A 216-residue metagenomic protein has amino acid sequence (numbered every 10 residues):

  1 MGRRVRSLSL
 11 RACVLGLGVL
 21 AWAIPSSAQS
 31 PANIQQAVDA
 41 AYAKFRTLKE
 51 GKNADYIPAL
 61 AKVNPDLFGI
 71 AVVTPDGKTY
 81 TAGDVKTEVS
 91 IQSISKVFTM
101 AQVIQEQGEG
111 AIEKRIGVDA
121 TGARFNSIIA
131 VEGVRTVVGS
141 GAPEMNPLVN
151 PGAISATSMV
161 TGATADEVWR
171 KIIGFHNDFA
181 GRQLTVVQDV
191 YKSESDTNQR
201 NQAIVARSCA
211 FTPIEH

Functional and structural regions predicted by a protein language model:
M1-V14: Bacterial N-terminal signal peptides that target proteins for export
R11-A23: Bacterial N-terminal signal peptides
I24-A28: Signal peptide processing junction and immediate N-terminal pro/mature segment of secreted/exported proteins
Q29-I70: Beta-lactamase-like hydrolase cores
S30-A40, L48-E50, V103-E215: Active-site-adjacent helix/loop patches that line small-molecule binding or acyl-intermediate pockets
A61-V73, T79-V89, I112-I116, A120-G122 (+1 more regions): An N-terminal structural lobe/cap that precedes and organizes the functional/catalytic core across diverse proteins
L67-T79, V205-H216: Acidic-glycine-rich active-site phosphate/pyrophosphate-binding loop
D76-G77, S90-K114: Active-site SXXK
